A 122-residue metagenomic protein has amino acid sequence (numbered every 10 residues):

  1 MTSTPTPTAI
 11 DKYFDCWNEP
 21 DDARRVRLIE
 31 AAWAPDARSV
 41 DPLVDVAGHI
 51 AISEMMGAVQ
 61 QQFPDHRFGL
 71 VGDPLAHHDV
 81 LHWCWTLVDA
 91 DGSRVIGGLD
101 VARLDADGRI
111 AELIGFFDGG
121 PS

Functional and structural regions predicted by a protein language model:
M1, W17, W33, W83-W85 (+1 more regions): Bulky hydrophobic/aromatic packing residues
T2-A32: Short acidic-aromatic low-complexity motifs
D15, E19, P42, D100: Short, flexible active-site loop motifs that bind/organize anionic cofactors or intermediates
P20, D36, T86-V88: Enriched - but not universal
A23-D79: A solvent-exposed, acidic/Ser-Thr-rich amphipathic alpha-helical stretch
E54, V59-S122: A beta-strand edge to alpha-helix "cap/lid" segment located at domain peripheries
